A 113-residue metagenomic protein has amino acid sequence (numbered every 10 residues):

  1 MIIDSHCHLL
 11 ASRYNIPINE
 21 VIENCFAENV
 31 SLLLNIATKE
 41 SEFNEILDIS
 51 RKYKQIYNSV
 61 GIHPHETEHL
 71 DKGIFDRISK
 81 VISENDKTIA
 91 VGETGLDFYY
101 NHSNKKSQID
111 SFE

Functional and structural regions predicted by a protein language model:
M1-E113: Mid-domain alpha/beta scaffold segments of enzyme catalytic cores
